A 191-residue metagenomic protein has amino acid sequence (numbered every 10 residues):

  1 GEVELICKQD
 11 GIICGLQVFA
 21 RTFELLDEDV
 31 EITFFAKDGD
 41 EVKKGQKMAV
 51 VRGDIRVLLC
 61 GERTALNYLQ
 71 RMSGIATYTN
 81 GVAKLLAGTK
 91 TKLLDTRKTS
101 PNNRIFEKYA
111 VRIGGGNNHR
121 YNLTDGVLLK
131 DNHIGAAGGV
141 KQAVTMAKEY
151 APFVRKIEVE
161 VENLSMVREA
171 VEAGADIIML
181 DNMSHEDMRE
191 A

Functional and structural regions predicted by a protein language model:
G1-A173, I177, R189-E190: Acidic/glycine-rich phosphate/pyrophosphate-binding loops and surrounding catalytic core that coordinate Mg2+
N182: Short secondary-structure boundary segments
